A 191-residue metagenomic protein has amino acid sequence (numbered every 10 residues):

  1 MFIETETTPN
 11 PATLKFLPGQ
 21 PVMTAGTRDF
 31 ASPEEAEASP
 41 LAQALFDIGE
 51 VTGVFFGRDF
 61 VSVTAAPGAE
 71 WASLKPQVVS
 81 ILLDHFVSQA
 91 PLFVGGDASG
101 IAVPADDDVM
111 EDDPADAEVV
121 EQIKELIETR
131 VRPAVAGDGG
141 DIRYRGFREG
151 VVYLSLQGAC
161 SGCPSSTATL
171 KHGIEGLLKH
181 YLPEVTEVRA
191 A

Functional and structural regions predicted by a protein language model:
M1-A191: Domain-level signature for proteins that mediate thiol-based redox and metal-cofactor handling
